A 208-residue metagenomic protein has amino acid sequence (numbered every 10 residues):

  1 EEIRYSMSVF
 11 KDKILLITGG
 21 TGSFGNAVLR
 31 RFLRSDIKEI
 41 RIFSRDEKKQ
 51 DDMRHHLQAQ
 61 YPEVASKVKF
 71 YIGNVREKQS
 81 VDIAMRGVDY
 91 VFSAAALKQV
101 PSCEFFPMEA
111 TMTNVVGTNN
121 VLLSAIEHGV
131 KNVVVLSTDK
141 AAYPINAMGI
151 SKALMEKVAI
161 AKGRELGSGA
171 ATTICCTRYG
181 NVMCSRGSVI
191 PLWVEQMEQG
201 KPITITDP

Functional and structural regions predicted by a protein language model:
E1-K13: A short, basic/flexible loop-to-alpha-helix module at the beginning of a structural domain
K13-S35: N-terminal Rossmann NAD(P)H-binding glycine-rich loop of SDR-like oxidoreductase domains
T18, M85-A94, V135: Rossmann-fold scaffold of SDR-type NAD(P)-dependent oxidoreductases
D36-D52: Conserved glycine-rich Rossmann-like NAD(P)H-binding loop of the short-chain dehydrogenase/reductase
S44, Y71-I72, M112: Conserved residues in the N-terminal Rossmann fold of short-chain dehydrogenase/reductase
E63-Y90: Conserved Rossmann-fold cofactor-binding substructure of NAD(P)-dependent oxidoreductases
S93, L97-K157, A161, T172: Conserved Rossmann-fold NAD(P)-dependent oxidoreductase catalytic core, especially the SDR/UDP-sugar
A147-M148, A153-P208: NAD(P)-dependent short-chain dehydrogenase/reductase
